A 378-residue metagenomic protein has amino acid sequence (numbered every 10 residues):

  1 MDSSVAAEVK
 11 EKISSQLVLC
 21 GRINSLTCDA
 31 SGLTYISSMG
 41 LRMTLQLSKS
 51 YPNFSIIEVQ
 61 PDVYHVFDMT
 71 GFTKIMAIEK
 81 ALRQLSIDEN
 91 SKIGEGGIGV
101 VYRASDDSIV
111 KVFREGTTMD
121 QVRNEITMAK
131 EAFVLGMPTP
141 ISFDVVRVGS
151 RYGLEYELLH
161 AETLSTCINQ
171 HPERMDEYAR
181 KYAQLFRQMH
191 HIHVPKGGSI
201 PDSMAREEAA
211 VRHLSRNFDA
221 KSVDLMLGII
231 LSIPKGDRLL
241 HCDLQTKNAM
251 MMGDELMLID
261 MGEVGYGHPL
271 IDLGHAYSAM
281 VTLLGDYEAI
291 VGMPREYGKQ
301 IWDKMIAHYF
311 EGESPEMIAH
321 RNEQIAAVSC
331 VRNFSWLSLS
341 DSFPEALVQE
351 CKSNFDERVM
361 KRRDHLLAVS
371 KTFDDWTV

Functional and structural regions predicted by a protein language model:
S3-M76: Amphipathic alpha-helical interaction surfaces in cytosolic regulatory modules
G32, H160, L244-T246, E263 (+1 more regions): Short, glycine/acidic-enriched loop or turn micro-motifs at the edges of active sites
Q84-K92: Conserved N-terminal boundary motif of the eukaryotic protein kinase catalytic domain
S91-K92, I98-G197: ATP-binding pocket architecture of kinase catalytic cores
H191-C242, T246, M252, S370-T372: An alpha-helical support segment within catalytic cores of ATP-dependent transferases
A249-G274: Catalytic activation segment of kinase domains across protein kinase-like and atypical kinase folds
L273-E313, A327-A346: Active-site activation/catalytic loop segments of kinase-like enzymes and analogous catalytic loops in related
E316, V331-V378: ATP/Mg2+ or Mg2+-diphosphate-binding catalytic cores that bind nucleotide phosphates or diphosphates via glycine-rich
